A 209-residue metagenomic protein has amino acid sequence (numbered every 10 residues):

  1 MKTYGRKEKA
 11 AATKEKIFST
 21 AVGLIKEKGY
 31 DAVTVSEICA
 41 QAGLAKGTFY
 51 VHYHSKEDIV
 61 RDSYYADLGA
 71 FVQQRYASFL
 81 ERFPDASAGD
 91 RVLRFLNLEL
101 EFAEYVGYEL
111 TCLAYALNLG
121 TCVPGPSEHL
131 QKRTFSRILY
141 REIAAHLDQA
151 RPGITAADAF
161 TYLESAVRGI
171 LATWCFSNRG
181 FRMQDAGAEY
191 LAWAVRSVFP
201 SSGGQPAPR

Functional and structural regions predicted by a protein language model:
M1-A12, S202-R209: N-terminal intrinsically disordered/low-complexity leader segments
A10-A21, I38, S63-D67, F71 (+1 more regions): Generic hydrophobic, amphipathic alpha-helix propensity
T13, K56, D67-F71, R75 (+4 more regions): Hydrophobic/aromatic residues within well-ordered alpha-helical segments
K16, L24-D58, D62: Helix-turn-helix
D62, Y76-V106, F160-L163: Hydrophobic alpha-helical connector segments
G69-A77, T121-A150, A157-Y162: Amphipathic alpha-helical packing segments from all-alpha helical-bundle domains
L100-P126, A172-F176: Amphipathic alpha-helical segments used for helix-helix packing
L147-A192, Q205-R209: Hydrophobic/aromatic-rich alpha-helical bundle segments in the mid-to-C-terminal region
